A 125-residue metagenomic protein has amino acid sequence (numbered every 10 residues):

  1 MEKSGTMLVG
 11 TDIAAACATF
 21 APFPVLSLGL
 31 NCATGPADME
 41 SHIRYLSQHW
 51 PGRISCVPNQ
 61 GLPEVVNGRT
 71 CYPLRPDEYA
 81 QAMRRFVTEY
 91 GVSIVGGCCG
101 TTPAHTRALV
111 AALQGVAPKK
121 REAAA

Functional and structural regions predicted by a protein language model:
M1-A125: Domain-level signal for soluble alpha/beta catalytic cores
